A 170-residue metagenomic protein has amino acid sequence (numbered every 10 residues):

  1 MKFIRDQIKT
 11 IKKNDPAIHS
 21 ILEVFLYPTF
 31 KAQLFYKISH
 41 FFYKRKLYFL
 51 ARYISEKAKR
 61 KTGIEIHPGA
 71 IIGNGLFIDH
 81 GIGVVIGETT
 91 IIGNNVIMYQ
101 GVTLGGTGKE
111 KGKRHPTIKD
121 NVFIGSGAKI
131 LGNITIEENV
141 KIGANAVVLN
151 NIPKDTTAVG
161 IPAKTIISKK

Functional and structural regions predicted by a protein language model:
M1-T62: Terminal amphipathic alpha-helical/low-complexity segments used for targeting or macromolecular assembly
T62, H67-P68, G73-N74, D79-E88 (+10 more regions): Left-handed beta-helix
K111: Catalytic-pocket segment enriched in acidic/His residues
T165-I166: Acidic, carboxylate-rich catalytic segments that either coordinate divalent cations
